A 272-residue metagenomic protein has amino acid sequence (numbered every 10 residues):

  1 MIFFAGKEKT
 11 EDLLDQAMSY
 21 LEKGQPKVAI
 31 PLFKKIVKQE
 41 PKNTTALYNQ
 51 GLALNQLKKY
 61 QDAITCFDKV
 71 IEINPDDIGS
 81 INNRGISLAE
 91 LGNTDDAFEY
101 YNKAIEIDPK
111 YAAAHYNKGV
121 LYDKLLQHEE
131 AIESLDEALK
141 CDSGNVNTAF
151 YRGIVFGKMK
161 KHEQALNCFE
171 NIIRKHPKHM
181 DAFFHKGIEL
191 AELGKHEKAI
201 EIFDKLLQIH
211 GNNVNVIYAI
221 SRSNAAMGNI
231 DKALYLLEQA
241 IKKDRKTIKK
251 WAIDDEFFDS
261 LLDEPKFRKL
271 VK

Functional and structural regions predicted by a protein language model:
M1-D12, K38: TPR-adjacent "capping" and linker segments in tetratricopeptide-repeat scaffold/adaptor proteins
L14-E22, T45-Q56, G79-E90, A113-K124 (+3 more regions): Conserved alpha-helical positions within TPR/SEL1-like repeat arrays
I36, K69-V70, K103-A104, E137-A138 (+3 more regions): Canonical positions in the second alpha-helix
K178-P265, K269-K272: Alpha-helical protein-protein interaction modules
